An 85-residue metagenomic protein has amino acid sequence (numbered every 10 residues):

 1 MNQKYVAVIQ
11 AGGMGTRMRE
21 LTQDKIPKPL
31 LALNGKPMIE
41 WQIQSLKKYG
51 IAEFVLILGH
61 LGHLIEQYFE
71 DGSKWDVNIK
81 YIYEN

Functional and structural regions predicted by a protein language model:
M1-I9, L31, K36-N85: Conserved N-terminal catalytic core of the sugar/cofactor nucleotidyltransferase
Y5-L21: A phosphate-binding catalytic loop at a beta-strand-loop-alpha-helix junction that coordinates phosphoryl groups
M14, I26, L61: A generic "binding-loop/recognition-motif" signal
E20-Q23, W75-V77: A short alpha-helix capping/helix-coil boundary motif
T22-L30: Short glycine-enriched, charge-decorated loop/helix-capping segments at active-site entrances that position
